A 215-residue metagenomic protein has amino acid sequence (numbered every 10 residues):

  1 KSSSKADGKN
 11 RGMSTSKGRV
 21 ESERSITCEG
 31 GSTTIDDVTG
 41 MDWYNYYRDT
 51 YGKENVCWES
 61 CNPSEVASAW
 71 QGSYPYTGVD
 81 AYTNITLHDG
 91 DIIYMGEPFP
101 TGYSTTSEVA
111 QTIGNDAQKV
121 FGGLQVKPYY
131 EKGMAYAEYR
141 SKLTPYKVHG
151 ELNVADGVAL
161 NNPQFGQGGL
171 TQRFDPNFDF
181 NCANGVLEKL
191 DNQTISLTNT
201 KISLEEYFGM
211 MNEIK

Functional and structural regions predicted by a protein language model:
S3-K215: Catalytic toxin/effector domains delivered as secreted proteins or via bacterial secretion systems
